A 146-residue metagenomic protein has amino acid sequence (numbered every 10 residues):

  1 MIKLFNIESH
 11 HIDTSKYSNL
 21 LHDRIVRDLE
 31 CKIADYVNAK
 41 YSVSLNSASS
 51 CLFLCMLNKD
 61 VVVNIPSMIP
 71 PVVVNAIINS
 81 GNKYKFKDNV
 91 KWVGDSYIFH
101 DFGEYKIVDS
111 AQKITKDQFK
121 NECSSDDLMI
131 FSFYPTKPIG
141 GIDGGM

Functional and structural regions predicted by a protein language model:
M1-K59, S80: Conserved PLP-binding active-site segment in aminotransferase class I/II-type PLP enzymes
A39, V90, P135: Short, acidic/glycine-rich phosphate-metal binding loop used to engage nucleotide
L45, P66, S132: Conserved residues at the C-terminal ends of beta-strands
L45, S49, P71, I139: Glycine-rich phosphate-binding loop at the start of an alpha helix
L54-S110, I114-Q118: PLP-dependent aminotransferase-like
E104-G141: Conserved active-site segment immediately N-terminal to the catalytic lysine that forms the internal aldimine
